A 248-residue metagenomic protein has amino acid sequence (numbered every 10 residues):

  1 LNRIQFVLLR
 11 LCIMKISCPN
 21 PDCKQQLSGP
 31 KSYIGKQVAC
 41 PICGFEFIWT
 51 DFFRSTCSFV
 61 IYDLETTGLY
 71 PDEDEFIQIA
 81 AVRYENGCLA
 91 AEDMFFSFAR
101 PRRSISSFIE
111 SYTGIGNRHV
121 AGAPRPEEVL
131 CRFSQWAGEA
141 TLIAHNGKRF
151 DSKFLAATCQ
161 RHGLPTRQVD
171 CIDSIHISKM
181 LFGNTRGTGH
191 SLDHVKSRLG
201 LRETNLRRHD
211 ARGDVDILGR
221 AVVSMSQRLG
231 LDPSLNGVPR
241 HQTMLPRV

Functional and structural regions predicted by a protein language model:
I13-C18, G35: Flanking scaffold residues of small Cys/His-coordinated metal-binding clusters
C18-N20, C40-C43: Short cysteine-rich clusters marking metal-coordination/redox-active sites
D22-L27, F47: Cys/His-rich microdomains that often coordinate metals
G29-V38: Short linker/helix segments within small regulatory modules
G44-D51: Short Cys/His-rich micro-motifs in 6-15 aa windows
D51-V169, G189-H209: Conserved non-catalytic scaffold segment of RNase H-like nuclease domains
I172-G189: Short alpha-helix plus adjacent loop in nuclease-associated cores
R198, G219-V248: Acidic two-metal-ion nuclease catalytic site recognized across multiple nuclease folds, prominently DnaQ/RNase D-T
